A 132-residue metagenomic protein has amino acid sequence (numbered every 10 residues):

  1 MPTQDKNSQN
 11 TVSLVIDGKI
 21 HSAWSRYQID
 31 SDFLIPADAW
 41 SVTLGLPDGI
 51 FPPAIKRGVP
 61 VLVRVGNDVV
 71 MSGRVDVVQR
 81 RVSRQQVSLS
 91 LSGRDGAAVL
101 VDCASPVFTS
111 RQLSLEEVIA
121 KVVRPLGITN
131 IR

Functional and structural regions predicted by a protein language model:
M1-K56, L89-L100: Juxtamembrane "anchor/assembly" segments of surface/extracellular structural proteins
L14, G58-G66: Short conserved beta-strand and strand-loop elements enriched in small hydrophobics with frequent Asp/Gly
H21-Y27, M71-D76, A104: Short amphipathic beta-strand/extended segments with alternating polar/hydrophobic composition
S22-Y27, D38-S41, V63, V82 (+2 more regions): Bulky hydrophobic/aromatic packing residues
W40, V59, G73-V77: N-terminal, well-ordered alpha-helical segments
R64-G93: Short beta-strand and beta-hairpin "edge-sheet" elements
S88-R132: Charged- and aromatic-enriched interaction segments used to assemble and dock large macromolecular complexes
